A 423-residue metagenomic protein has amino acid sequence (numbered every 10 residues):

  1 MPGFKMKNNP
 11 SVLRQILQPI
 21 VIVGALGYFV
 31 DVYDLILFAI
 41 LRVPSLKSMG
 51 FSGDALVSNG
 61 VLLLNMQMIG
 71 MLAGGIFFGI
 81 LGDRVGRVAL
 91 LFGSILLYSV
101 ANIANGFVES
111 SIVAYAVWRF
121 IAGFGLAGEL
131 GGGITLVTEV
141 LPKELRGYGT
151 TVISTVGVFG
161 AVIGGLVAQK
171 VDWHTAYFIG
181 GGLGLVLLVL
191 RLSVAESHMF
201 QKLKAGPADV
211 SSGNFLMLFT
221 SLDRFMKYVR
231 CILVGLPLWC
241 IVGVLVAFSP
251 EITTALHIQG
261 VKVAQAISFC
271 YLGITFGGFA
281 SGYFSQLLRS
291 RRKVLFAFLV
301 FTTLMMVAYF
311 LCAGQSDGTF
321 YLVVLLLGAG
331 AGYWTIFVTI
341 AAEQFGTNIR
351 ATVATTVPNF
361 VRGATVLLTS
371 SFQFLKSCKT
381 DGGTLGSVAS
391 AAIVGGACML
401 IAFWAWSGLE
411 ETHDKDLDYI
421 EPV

Functional and structural regions predicted by a protein language model:
F38-I40, R224-G278, T365-T369: Extracytoplasmic gate region of multi-pass secondary transporters
L41-A73: Extracellular/periplasmic helix-loop-helix junction of adjacent transmembrane segments in MFS-like secondary
A73-E109: Conserved MFS/SLC helix-loop-helix module at the cytosolic interface between two early adjacent transmembrane helices
G75-G86, G278-S290: Helix-to-loop junctions at the C-terminal end of transmembrane segments in multipass secondary transporters
R84-I95, E144, L287-L299: Cytoplasmic membrane-interface "Motif A"-like loop-to-helix N-cap segments of 12-TM Major Facilitator Superfamily
L96-S110, V300-G314: C-terminal ends and interior cores of transmembrane alpha-helices in multi-pass membrane transporters/permeases
W118-T155: Cytoplasmic helix-loop-helix junction between adjacent transmembrane helices in 12-TM secondary transporters
L145-Q169, L183, T355-T369: Glycine-rich segments within core transmembrane alpha-helices of 12-TM secondary carriers
